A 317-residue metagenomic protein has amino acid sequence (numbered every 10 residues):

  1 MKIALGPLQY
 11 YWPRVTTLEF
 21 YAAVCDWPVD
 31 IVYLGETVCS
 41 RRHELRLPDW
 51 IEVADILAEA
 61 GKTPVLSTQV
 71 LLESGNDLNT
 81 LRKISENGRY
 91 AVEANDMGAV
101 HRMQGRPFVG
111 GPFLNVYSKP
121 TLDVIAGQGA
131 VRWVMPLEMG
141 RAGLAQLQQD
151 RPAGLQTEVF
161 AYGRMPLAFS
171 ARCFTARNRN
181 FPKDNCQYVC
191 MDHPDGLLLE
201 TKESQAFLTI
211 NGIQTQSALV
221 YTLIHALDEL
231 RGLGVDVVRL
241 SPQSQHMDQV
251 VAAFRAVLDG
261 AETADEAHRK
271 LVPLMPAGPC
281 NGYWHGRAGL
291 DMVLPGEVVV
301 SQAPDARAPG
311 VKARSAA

Functional and structural regions predicted by a protein language model:
M1-V116, P120, V124, V134 (+1 more regions): Active-site pocket-lining/capping segments in soluble small-molecule metabolic enzymes
A130: Residues lining hydrophobic/aromatic ligand-binding pockets adjacent to catalytic sites
